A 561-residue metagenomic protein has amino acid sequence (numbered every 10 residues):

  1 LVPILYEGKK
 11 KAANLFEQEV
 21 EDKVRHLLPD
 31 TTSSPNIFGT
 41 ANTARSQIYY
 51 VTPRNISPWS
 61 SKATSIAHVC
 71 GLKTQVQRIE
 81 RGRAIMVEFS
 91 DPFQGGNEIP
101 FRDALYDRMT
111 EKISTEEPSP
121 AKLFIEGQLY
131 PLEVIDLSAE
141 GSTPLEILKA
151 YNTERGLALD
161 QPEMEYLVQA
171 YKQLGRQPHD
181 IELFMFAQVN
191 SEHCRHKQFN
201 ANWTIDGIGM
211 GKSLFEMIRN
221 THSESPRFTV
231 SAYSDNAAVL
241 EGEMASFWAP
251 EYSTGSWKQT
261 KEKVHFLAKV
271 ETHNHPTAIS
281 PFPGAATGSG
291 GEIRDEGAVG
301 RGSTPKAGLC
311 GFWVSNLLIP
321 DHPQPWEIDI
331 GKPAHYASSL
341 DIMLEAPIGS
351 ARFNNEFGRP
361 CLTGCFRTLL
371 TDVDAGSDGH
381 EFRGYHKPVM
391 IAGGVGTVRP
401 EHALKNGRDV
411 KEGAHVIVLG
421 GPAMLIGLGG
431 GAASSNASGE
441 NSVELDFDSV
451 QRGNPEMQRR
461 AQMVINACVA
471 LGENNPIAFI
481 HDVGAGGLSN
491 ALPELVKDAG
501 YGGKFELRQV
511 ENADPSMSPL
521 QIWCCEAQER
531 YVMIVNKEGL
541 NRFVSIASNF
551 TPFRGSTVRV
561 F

Functional and structural regions predicted by a protein language model:
L1-E473, F479, G484-A485, Y501 (+6 more regions): Core nucleic-acid recognition elements
L488: An N-terminally biased module of ancient metal coordination in phosphate/nucleic-acid-related enzymes
V496-Q509: A short, contiguous, amphipathic alpha-helix enriched in charged residues
D514-R530: A structural-propensity feature for long, helix-poor, extended segments
